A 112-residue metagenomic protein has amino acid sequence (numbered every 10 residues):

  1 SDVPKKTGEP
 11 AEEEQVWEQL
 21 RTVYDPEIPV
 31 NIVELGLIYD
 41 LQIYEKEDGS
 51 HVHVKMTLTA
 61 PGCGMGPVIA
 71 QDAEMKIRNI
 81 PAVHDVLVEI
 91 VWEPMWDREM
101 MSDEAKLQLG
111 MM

Functional and structural regions predicted by a protein language model:
S1-M112: Domain-level signature for proteins that mediate thiol-based redox and metal-cofactor handling
